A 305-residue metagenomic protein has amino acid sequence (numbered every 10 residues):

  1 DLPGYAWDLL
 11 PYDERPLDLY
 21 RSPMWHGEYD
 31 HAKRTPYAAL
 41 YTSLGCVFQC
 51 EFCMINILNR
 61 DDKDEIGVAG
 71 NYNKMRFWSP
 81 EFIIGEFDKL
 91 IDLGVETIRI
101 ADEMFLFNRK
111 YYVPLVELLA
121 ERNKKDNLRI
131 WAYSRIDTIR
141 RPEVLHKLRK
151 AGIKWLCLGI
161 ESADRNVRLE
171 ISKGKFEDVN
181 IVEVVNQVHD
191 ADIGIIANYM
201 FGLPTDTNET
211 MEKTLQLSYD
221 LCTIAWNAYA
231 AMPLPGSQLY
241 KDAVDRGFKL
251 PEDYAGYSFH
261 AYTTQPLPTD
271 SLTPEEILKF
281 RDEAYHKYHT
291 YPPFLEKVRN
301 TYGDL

Functional and structural regions predicted by a protein language model:
D8, D13-G27, Y37-A39, G194 (+3 more regions): C-terminal accessory regions of radical SAM enzymes
D8-I196, Q216: Radical SAM [4Fe-4S] cluster-binding motif and immediate context
S43, C157, M200, L234 (+1 more regions): Short glycine/serine/threonine-biased micro-segments
F48, N59, S162, E177 (+4 more regions): Short, flexible micro-motifs
N59, N108, N166, T205-D206 (+2 more regions): Short secondary-structure boundary/hinge segments and terminal tails
A101-N108, S134-D137, M200-T205, Y229-Q238: Short, solvent-exposed turn/loop segments enriched in Gly/Ser/Thr/Pro and often Arg
